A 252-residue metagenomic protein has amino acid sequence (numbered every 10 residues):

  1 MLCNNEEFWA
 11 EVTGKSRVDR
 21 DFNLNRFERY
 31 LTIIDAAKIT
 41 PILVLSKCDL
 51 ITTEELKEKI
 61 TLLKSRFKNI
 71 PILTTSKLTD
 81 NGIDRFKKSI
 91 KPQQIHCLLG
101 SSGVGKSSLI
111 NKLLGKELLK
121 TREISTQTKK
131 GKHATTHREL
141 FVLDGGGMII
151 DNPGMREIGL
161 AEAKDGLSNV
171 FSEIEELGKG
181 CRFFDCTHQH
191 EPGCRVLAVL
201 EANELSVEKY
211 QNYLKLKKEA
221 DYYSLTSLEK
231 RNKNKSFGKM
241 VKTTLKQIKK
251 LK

Functional and structural regions predicted by a protein language model:
M1-L24: N-terminal accessory targeting/assembly segments
L2, T13-K15, A37-C48, F67-T75: Conserved beta-strand/loop subsegment of P-loop NTPase cores
C3-N4, I33, A37-P41, C48 (+1 more regions): Helix-rich effector regions associated with P-loop NTPase G domains
V12, D21-A37, A198: Amphipathic helical hotspot of TIR/SEFIR-family domains
D21, I51-T52, N81, R156-G159: Catalytic P-loop NTPase motifs of RecA-like helicase/translocase cores
L50-V104: Canonical P-loop GTPase G-domain recognition
S102, S107-S108, K112: Walker A/P-loop
